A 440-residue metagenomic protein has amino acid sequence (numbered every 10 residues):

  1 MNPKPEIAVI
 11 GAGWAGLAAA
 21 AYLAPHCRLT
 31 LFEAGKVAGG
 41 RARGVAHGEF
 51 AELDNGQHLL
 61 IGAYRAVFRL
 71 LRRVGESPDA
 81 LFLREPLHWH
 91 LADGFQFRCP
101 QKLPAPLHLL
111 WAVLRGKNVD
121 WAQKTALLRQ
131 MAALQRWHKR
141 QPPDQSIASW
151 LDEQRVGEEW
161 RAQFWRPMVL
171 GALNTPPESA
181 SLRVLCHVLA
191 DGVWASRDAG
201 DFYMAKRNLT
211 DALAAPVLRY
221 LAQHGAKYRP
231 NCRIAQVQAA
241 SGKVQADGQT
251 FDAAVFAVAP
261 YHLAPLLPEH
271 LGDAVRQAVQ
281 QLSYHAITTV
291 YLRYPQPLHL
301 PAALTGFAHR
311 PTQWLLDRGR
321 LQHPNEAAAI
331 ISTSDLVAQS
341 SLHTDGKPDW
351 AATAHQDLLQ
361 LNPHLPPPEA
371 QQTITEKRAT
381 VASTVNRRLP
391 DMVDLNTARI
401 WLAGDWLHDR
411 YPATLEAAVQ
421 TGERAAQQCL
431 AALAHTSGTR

Functional and structural regions predicted by a protein language model:
P5-L31: N-terminal Rossmann-like FAD-binding beta1-loop-alpha1 element of flavoenzymes
A15, V37, Y261: Conserved Rossmann-like nucleotide-cofactor binding loop
A24-G48: Glycine-rich FAD pyrophosphate-binding loop
G40-A63, T125, Q130-R136: Glycine-rich active-site loop/strand segments that organize a redox cofactor
V67-R73, S77-L182: Mobile amphipathic helical/loop "lid" adjacent to a hydrophobic cofactor/ligand pocket
P100, L315-R440: Conserved flavin/dinucleotide-binding core of flavoenzymes
H187-Q236, A240, A253: Helical element adjacent to the flavin cofactor pocket in flavoenzyme catalytic cores
C232-L342, G346, Q360-L361: Mid-domain catalytic core of redox enzymes that form a hydrophobic substrate pocket/lid adjacent to a catalytic redox
